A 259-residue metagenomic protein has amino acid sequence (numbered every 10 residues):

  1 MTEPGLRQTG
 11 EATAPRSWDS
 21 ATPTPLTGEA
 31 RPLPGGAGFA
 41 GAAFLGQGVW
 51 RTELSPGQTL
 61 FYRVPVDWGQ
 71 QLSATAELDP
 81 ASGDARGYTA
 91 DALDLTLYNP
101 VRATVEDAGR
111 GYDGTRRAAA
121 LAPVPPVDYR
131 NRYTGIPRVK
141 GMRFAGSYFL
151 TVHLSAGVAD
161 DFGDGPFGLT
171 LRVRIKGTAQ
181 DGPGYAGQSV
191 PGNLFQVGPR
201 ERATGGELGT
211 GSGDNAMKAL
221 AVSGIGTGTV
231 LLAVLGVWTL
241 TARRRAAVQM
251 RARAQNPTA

Functional and structural regions predicted by a protein language model:
M1-T2, D67: Extracellular/lumenal ectodomains of secretory-pathway glycoproteins
T2-L60, A119, D161, G177-K218 (+2 more regions): Non-catalytic extracellular/lumenal accessory regions of secreted precursors
S17-S20, S55, S73, S82 (+8 more regions): Generic serine detector
W18, W50, W68, L220 (+1 more regions): A residue-identity detector for tryptophan
Y62-K218: Membrane-proximal extracellular "stem/stalk" segments of glycoproteins immediately N-terminal to a transmembrane helix
A203-A259: Hydrophobic single-pass membrane-targeting/anchoring helices
